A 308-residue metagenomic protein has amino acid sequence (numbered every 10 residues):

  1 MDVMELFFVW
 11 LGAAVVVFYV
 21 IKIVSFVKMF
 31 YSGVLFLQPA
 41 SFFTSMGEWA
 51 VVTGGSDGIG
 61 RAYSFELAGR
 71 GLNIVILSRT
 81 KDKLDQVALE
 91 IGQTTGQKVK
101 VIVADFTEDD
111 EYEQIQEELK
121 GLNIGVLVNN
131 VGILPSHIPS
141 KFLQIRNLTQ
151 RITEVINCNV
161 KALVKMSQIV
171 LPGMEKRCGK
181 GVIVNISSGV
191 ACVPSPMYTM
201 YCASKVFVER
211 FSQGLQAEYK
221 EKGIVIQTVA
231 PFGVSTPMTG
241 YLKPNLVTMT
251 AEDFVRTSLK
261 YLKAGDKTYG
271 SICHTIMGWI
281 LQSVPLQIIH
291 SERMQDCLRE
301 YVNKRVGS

Functional and structural regions predicted by a protein language model:
M29-V75: Canonical Rossmann dinucleotide-binding motif of NAD(H)/NADP(H)-dependent dehydrogenases/reductases, specifically
T53-G54, V103, I124-P135, N159 (+2 more regions): Rossmann-fold scaffold of SDR-type NAD(P)-dependent oxidoreductases
R70-Q86: Conserved glycine-rich Rossmann-like NAD(P)H-binding loop of the short-chain dehydrogenase/reductase
G92-D109: Rossmann-fold cofactor-recognition segment
I133, L143-V164, V208: Catalytic Tyr-X3-Lys loop
S167, S204: Active-site helix of classical SDR
S188: Residue(s) in the substrate-gating loop at a strand-loop-helix junction that position the organic substrate next
R210, G214-D296: SDR active-site lid
